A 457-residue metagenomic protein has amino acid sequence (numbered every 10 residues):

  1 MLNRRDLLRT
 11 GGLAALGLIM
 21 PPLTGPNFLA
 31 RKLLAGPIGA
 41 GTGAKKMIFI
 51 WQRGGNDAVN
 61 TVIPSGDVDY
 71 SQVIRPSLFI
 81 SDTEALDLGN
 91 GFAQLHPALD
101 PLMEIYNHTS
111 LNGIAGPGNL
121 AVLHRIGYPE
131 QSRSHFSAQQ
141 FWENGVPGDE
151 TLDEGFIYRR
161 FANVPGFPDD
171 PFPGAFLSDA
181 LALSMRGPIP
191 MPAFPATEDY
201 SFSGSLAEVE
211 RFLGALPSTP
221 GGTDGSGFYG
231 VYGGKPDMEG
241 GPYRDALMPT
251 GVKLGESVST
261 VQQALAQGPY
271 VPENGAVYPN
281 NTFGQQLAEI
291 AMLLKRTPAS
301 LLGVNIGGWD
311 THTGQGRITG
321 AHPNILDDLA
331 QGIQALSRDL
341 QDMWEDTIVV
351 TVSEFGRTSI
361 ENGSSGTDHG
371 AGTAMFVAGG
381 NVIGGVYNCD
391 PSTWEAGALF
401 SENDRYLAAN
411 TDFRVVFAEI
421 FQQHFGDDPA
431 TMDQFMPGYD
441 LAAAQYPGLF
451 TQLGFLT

Functional and structural regions predicted by a protein language model:
D6-A14, L18, P22-H108, A115: Intrinsic-disorder/low-complexity recognition with aromatic hotspots
G36-G41, N90-V209: Extracytoplasmic mature domains of secreted/periplasmic and thylakoid-lumen proteins
G39-A44, I105-G116, G166-D169, Q286 (+3 more regions): Extracellular/periplasmic catalytic domains that process cell-envelope and extracellular macromolecules
K45, I63-P64, Y70-D100, D310-T457: Feature marks hydrolase-like catalytic cores characterized by long aromatic- and Gly/Pro-rich stretches
F49-W51, A58-T61, A121-H124, P173-F176 (+3 more regions): Structural recognition of the beta-strand scaffold that forms the well-ordered cores of secreted hydrolase catalytic
R53-D57, G127-Q131, D179-S184, G308-T311 (+2 more regions): Solvent-exposed loop/turn segments at secondary-structure junctions within structured extracellular/periplasmic domains
I80-D82, G89, N144-G145, E150-T151 (+1 more regions): Ligand-binding/active-site lining segments
G227-L340: Anion-binding catalytic surfaces of enzymes that hydrolyze or transfer phosphate/sulfate esters
